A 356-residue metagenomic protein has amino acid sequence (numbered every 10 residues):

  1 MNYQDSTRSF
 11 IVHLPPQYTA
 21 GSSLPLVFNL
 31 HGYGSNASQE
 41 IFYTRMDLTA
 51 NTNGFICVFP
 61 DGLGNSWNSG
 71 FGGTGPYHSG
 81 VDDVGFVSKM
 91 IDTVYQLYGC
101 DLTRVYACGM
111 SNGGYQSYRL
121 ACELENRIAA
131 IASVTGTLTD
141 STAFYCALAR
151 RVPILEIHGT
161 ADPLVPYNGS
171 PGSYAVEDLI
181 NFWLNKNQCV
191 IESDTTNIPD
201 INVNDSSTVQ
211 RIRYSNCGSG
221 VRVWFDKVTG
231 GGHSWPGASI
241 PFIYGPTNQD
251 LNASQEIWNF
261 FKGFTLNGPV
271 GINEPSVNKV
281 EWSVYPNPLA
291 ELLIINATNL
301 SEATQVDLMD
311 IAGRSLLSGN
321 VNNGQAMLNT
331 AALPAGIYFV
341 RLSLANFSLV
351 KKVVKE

Functional and structural regions predicted by a protein language model:
M1-L26, S38, T52, L102-A132 (+7 more regions): A domain-start/cap signature at the N-terminus of enzymes
Y3-Q17, G21-Y106, R119, E123 (+2 more regions): Serine-hydrolase catalytic machinery in alpha/beta-hydrolase-like enzymes
R8, T160, E302-Q305: Short beta-strand/loop motifs in extracellular/secreted proteins, especially within beta-sandwich accessory domains
F28-G32, T135, H158-G159, T229: The conserved beta1-alpha1 loop
G62, T160-P163, G230-G232: Acidic beta-to-alpha connecting loop that harbors the catalytic carboxylate
A129-V209, R213-S219: The feature captures the conserved acid-bearing segment of alpha/beta-hydrolase catalytic domains
L184-I272: Alpha/beta-hydrolase-fold serine-hydrolase catalytic core, especially in secreted/extracellular enzymes
E274-E356: C-terminal outer-membrane/trafficking sorting elements
